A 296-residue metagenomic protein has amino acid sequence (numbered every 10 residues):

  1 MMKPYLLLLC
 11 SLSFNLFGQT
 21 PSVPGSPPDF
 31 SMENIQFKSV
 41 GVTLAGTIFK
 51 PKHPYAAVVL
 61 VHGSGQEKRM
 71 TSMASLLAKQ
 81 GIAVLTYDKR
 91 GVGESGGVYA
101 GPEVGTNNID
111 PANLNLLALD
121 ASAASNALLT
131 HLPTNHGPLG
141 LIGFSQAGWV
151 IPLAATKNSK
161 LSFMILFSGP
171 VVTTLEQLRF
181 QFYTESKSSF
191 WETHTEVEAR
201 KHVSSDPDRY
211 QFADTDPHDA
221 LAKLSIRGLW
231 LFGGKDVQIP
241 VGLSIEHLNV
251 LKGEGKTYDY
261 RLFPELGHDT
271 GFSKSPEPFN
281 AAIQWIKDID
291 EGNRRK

Functional and structural regions predicted by a protein language model:
T20-P51: N-terminal cap/lid segment of alpha/beta-hydrolase-fold proteins
Y55-G63: Short beta-strand element of the alpha/beta-hydrolase
M73, I226, P240-V250: Short alpha-helix in the alpha/beta-hydrolase fold that links the catalytic acid
L77-G101: Conserved alpha/beta-hydrolase
N107-H131: Alpha/beta-hydrolase active-site loop
K157-K201: Hydrolase active-site cap/lid region
L224, W230-F232, D236: Short beta-strand/loop motif that positions the catalytic acidic residue of the alpha/beta-hydrolase fold
L266-K296: Catalytic active-site module of serine/aspartate enzymes centered on a nucleophile-bearing elbow/loop
